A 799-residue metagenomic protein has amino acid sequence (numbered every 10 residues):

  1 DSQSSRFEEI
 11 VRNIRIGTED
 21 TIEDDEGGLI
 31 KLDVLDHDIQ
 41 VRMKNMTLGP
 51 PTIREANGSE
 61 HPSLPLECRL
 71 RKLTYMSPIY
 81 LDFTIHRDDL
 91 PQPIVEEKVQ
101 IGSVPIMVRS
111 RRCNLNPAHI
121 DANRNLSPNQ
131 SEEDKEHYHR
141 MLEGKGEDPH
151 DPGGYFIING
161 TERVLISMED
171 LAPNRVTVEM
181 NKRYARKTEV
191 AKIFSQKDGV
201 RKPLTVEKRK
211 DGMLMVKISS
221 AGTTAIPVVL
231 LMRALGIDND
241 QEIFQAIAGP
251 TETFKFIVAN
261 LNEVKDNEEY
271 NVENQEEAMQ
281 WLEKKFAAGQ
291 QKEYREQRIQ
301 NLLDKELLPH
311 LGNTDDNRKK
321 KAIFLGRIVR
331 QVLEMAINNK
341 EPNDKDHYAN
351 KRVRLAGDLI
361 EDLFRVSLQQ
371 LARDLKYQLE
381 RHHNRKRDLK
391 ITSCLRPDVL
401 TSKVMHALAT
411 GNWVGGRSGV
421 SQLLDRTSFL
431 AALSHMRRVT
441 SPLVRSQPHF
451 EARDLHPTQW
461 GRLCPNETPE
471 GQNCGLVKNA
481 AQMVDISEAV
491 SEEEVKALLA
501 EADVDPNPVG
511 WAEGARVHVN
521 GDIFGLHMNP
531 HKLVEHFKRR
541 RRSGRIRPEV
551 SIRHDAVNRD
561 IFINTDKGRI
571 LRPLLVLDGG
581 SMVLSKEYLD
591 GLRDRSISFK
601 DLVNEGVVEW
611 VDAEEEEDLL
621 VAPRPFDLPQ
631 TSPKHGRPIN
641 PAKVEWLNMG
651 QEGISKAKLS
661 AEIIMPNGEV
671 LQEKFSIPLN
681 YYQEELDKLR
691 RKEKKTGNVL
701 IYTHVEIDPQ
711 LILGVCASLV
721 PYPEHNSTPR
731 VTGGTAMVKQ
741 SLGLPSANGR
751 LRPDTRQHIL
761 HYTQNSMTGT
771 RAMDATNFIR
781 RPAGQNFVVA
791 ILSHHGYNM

Functional and structural regions predicted by a protein language model:
D1-A432, A481-L713, S718-T728, L744: N-terminal non-catalytic structural scaffold regions of very large proteins
L70-L73, K145-D148, G154-I158, S167 (+7 more regions): Replace "in large, NTP-powered and nucleic-acid-processing enzymes" with "in large, NTP-powered factors and other
D134-E143, H435-P465, Y762-N777: Flexible, glycine/threonine-enriched loop-and-boundary segments that flank and lead into catalytic domains of large
L214, N338-A349, P448, P753 (+2 more regions): Glycine- and acidic
W460-P469, N473-S487, S491: A compositional/sequence signature of small-hydrophobic, Ser/Thr/Pro-rich patches that often harbor a TxxH
Q740-S741, N748, I759-Y762, M767-T770 (+1 more regions): Conserved mixed alpha/beta catalytic, RNA-binding, or beta-rich assembly cores of soluble enzyme, regulatory
A790-M799: Carboxylate/His-rich catalytic cores and anion/metal-binding grooves
